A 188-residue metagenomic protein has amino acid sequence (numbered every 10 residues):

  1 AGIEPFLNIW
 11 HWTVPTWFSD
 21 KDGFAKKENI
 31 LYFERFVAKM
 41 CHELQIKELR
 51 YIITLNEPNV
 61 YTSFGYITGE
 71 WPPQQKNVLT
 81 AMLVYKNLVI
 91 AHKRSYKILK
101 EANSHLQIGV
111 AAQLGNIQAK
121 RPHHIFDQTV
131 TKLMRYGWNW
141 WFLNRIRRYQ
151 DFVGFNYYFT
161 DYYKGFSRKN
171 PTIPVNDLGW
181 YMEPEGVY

Functional and structural regions predicted by a protein language model:
A1-Y188: Non-catalytic scaffold segments within catalytic domains of secreted glycoside hydrolases
